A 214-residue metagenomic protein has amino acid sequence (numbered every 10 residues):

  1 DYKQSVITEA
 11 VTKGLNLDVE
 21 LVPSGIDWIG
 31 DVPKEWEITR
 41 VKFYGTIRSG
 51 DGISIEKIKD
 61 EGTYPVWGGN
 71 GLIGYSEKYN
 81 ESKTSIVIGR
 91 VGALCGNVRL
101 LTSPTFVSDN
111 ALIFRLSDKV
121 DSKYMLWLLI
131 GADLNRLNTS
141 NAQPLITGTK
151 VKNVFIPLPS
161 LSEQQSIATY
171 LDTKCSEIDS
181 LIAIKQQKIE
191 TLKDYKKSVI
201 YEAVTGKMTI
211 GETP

Functional and structural regions predicted by a protein language model:
D1-E20, L158-P214: Amphipathic alpha-helical coiled-coil/heptad-repeat segments
P23-G52, K57-G68, Q165: Non-catalytic DNA-recognition/assembly elements of restriction-modification systems
S24-D27, D109-L112, T149-N153, S176 (+1 more regions): Positions in alpha-helical segments
G30-I38, L112-D121, N135-R136, T149-D172 (+2 more regions): Proline-centric
S54-I58, L137-A142, A183: A short, aromatic/hydrophobic, helix- or strand-capping loop or linear motif that either lines the entrance/gate
G68-L72, S76-N135, T139-K152: A short beta-sheet element
